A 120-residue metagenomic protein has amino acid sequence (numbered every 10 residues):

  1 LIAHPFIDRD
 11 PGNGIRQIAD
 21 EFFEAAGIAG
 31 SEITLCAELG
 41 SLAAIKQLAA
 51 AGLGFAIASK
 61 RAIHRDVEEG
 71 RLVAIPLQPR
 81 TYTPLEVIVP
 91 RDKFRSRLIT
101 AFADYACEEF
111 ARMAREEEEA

Functional and structural regions predicted by a protein language model:
P5-G27, S96, M113-E118: Secondary-structure junction motif
F6, R61-E68, A103-E118: A broadly tuned preference for mixed-charge, low-complexity surface segments
G12, D20-E24, I28-L72: Hydrophobic hinge/microswitch elements
I15-R16, D20, I45, L85 (+1 more regions): A general structural signal for well-ordered alpha-helical segments in protein cores
L53, V73-E116: A late-sequence structural motif
